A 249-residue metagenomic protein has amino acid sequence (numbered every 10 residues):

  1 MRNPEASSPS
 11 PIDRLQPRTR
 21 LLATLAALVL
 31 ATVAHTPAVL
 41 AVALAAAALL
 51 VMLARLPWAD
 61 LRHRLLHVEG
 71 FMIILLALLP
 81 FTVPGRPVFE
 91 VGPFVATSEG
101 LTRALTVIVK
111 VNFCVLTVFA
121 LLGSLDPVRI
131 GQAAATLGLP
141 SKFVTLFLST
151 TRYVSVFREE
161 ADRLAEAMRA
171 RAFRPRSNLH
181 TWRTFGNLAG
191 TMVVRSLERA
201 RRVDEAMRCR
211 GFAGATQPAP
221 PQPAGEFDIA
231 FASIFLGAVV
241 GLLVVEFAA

Functional and structural regions predicted by a protein language model:
M1-P37, A43-M52, E159-A249: Transmembrane alpha-helix interface motif
R14, V33-A34, R55, S124 (+1 more regions): Helix-loop interface residues and adjacent transmembrane-helix termini in multi-pass membrane transporters, primarily
T19, A38, P140-V144: Membrane-interface starts of transmembrane alpha-helices
A46-L56, F71-L75: Alpha-helical transmembrane segments and their membrane-interface exit regions
L56-H63: Membrane-interface helix-boundary motifs at transmembrane edges
R64-P175: Juxtamembrane/interface alpha-helical elements of multi-pass membrane proteins
